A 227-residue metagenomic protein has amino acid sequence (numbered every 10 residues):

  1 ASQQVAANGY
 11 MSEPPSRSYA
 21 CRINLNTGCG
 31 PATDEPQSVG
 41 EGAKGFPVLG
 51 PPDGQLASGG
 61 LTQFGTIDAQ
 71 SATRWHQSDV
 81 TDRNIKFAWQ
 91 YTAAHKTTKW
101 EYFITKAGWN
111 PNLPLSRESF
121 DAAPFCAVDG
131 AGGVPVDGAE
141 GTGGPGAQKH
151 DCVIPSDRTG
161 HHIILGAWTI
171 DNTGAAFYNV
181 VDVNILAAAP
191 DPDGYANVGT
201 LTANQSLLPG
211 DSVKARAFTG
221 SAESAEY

Functional and structural regions predicted by a protein language model:
V5-P114: N-terminal "mature-chain" segments and other terminal, solvent-exposed stretches
W75-R83, Y195, T202-G210: Short, solvent-exposed loop/linker segments at the N-terminal edge of repeated beta-sheet extracellular domains
F87-Y91, D211-G220: Aromatic/hydrophobic beta-strand junction motif of beta-rich domains
A94-T97, F218-E226: Short proline/glycine-enriched turn/loop motifs at strand-loop junctions of beta-rich domains
E101-T105, R158-N172: Internal, hydrophobic beta-strand segments that form the core of beta-sheet-rich folds
A107-Q148: Exoplasmic/lumenal beta-rich domain surfaces
Q148-R158: Short, hydrophobic beta-strand segments
Y178-T202: Extracytoplasmic/periplasmic copper-protein system
